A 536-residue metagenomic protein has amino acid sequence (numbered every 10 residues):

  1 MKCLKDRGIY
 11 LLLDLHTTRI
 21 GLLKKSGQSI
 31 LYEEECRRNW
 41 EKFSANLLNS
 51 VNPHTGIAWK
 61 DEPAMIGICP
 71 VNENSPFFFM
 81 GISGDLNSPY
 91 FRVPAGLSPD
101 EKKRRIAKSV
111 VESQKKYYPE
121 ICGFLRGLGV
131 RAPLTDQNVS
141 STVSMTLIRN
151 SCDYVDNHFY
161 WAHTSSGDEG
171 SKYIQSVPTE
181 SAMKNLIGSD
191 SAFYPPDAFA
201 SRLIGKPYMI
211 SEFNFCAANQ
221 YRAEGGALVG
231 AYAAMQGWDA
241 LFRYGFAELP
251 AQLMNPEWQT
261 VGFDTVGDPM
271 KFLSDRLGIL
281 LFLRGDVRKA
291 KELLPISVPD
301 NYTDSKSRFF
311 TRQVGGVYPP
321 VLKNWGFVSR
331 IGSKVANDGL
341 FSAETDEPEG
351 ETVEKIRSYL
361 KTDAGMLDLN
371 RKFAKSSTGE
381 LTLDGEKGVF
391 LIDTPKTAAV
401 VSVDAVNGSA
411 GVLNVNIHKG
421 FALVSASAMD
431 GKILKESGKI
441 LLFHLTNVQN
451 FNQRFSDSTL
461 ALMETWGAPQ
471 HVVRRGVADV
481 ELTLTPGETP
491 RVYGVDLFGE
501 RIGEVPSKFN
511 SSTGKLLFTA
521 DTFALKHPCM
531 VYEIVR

Functional and structural regions predicted by a protein language model:
M1-C152: Active-site mouth of glycoside hydrolases
H16-T18, V71-S75, S140, Y160 (+3 more regions): Catalytic metal-binding/acid-base residues of hydrolase active sites
S98-P99, R104, K108, E112 (+3 more regions): Glycoside hydrolase catalytic-domain groove-lining segments
V111, Y117-G129, L147-Y173, R222-G225 (+2 more regions): Active-site-proximal helices and loops of the catalytic beta/alpha 8
A234-T489: Aromatic- and carboxylate-lined catalytic core of secreted/periplasmic carbohydrate-active enzymes
A426, S512-R536: C-terminal beta-strand-rich structural cap/linker in extracellular carbohydrate-active enzymes
G476-D521: Proteolytic-maturation and junctional protease-sensitive modules
